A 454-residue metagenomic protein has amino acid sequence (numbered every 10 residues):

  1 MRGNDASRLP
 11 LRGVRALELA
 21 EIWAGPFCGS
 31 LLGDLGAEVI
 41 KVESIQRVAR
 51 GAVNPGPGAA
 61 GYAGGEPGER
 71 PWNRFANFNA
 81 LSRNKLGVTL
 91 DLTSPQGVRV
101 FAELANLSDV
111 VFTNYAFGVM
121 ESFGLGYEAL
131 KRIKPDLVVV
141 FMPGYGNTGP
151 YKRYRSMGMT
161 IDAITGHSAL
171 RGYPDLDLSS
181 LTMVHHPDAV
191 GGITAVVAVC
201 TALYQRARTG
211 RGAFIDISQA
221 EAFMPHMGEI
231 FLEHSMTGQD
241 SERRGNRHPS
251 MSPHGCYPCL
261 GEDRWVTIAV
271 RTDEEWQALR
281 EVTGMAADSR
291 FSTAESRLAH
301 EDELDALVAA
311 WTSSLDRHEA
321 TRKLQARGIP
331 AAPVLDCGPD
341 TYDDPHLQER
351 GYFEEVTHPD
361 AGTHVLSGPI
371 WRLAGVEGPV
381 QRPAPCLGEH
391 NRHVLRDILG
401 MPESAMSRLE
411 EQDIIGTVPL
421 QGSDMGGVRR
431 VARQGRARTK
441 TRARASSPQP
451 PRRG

Functional and structural regions predicted by a protein language model:
M1-R208, C386, R392-G454: N-terminal helix-loop segment corresponding to the beta1-alpha1 unit of nucleotide/adenylate-binding folds
Q46, Y145-G146, Q219-M224, G261 (+2 more regions): Glycine-rich beta-alpha junction loops
E69-R70, F78, S241-P249, C256 (+3 more regions): Short Gly/Pro-enriched turn/cap motifs at secondary-structure boundaries
N147, L176-H185, A207-F223, R243-R247 (+1 more regions): Conserved Rossmann-fold dehydrogenase catalytic segment
S179-V190, F214, R244-G245, S252-H254 (+3 more regions): A short glycine-threonine-serine/GTX helix/turn-capping micro-motif
G192-A213, P225, E229-T237, R280-A286: Oxidoreductase and adenylate-handling cofactor-binding alpha/beta cores
P253-A331: Aromatic-enriched alpha-helical interface/lid elements that frame and gate functional surfaces
Q325-Q381, R429-R433: A glycine-rich dinucleotide-binding beta-alpha-beta segment and adjacent secondary-structure elements that constitute
